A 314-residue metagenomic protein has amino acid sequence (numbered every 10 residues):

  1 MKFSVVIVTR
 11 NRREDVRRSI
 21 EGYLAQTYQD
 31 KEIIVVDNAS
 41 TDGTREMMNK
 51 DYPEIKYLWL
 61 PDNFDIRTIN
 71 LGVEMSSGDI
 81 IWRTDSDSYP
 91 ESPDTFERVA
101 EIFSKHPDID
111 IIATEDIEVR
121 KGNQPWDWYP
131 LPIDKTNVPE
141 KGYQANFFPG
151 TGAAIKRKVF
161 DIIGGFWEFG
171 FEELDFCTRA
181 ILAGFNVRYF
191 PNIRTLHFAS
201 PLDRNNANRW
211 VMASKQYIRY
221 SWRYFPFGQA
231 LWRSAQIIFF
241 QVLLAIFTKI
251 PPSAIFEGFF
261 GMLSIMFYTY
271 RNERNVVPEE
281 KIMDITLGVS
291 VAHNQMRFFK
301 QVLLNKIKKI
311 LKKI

Functional and structural regions predicted by a protein language model:
M1-G22: N-proximal low-complexity "stem/linker" segments adjacent to membrane-targeting elements
E21-D30: Short, acidic, metal-binding catalytic loop of nucleotide-sugar glycosyltransferases
D37-R45, Y89: A conserved acidic beta->alpha catalytic loop
W59-S76: Glycine-rich, basic loop-to-helix element that forms the pyrophosphate-binding segment of sugar-nucleotide handling
D79-Y89: Short beta-strand-to-loop acidic/aromatic patch adjacent to the donor-nucleotide binding site
P93-P125: Conserved donor NDP-sugar-binding/catalytic core segment of glycosyltransferases
F147-I155, V159-I163, F169-R194: A short, conserved alpha-helix in the catalytic core of glycosyltransferases
M212-A213, Q229-I314: Non-catalytic, C-terminal membrane-associated alpha-helical segments of glycosyltransferases
